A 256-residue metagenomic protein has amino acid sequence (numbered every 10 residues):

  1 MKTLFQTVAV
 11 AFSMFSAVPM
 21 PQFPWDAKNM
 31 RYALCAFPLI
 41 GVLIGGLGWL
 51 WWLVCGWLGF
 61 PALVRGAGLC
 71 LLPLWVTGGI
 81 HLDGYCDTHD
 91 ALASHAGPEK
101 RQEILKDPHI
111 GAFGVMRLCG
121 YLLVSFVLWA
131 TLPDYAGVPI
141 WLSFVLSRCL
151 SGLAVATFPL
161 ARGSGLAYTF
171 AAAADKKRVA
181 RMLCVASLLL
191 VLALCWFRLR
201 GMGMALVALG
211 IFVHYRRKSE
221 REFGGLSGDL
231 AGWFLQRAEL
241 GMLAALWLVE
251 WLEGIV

Functional and structural regions predicted by a protein language model:
M1-G78, E99-Q102, D107, F113-V256: Hydrophobic alpha-helical transmembrane segments
G78-G84: Replace "His-x-His-based motif
D83, A93-S94, E103: Glycine/small-residue-rich loop that forms an oxyanion/phosphate-binding "nest" at active or ligand-binding sites
D90: Catalytic acidic motif of RecA-like/P-loop NTPases
